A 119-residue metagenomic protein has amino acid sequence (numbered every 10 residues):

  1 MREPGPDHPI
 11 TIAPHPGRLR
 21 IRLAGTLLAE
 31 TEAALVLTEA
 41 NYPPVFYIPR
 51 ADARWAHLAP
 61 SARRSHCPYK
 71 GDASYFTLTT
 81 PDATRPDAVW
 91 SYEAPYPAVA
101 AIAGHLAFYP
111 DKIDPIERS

Functional and structural regions predicted by a protein language model:
M1-S119: Terminal leader/tail segments of proteins
